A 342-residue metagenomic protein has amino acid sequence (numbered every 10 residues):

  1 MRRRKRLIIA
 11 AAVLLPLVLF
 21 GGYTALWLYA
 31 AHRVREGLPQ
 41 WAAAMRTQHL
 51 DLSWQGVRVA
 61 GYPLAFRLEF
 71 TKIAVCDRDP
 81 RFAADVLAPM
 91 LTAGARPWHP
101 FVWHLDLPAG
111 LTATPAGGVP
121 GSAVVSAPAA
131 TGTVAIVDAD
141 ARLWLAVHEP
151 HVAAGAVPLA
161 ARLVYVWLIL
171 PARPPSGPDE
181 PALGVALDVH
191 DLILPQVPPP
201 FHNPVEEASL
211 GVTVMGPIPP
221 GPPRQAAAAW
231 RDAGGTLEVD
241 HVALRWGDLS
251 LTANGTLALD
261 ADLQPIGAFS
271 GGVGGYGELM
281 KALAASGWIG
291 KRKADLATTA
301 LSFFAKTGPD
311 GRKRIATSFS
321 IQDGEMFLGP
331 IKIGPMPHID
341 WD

Functional and structural regions predicted by a protein language model:
R2-L14, Q55-G56, A226-D232, T236 (+4 more regions): Extended terminal
R2-P39: N-terminal type II signal-anchor transmembrane helix that functions as the membrane-insertion/stop-transfer segment
L38-L50: Membrane-interface amphipathic/juxtamembrane segments adjacent to transmembrane helices
T47-S176, V242: N-terminal beta-strand/beta-hairpin edge segment
F66, W103, A141-L143, L183 (+3 more regions): Hydrophobic residues embedded in beta-strands of well-ordered beta-sheets
A74-A83, L111-V124, E149-A161, D191-N203 (+6 more regions): Flexible, membrane-facing loop/turn or short amphipathic-helix motifs that contact lipid bilayers or gate lipid-binding
A156-G247: Acidic, serine/threonine- and glycine-rich low-complexity intrinsically disordered segments that serve as flexible
